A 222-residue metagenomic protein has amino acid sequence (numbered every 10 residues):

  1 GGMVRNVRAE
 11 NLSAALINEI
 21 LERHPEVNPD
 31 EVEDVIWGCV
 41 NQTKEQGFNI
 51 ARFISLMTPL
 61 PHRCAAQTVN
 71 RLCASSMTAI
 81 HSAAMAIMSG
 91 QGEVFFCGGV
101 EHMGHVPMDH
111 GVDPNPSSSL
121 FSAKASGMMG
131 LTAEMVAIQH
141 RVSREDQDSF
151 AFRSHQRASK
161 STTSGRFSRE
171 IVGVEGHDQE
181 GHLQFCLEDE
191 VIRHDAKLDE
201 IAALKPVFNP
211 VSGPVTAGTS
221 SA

Functional and structural regions predicted by a protein language model:
G1-M3: Generic N-terminal amphipathic, Lys/Arg-enriched alpha-helix
R5-N6, E10-A15, E26, D146-A222: N-terminal extracellular/periplasmic Venus flytrap/periplasmic-binding protein-like
V7, P29, C39-E93, A123-E134 (+1 more regions): Conserved catalytic cysteine-centered active-site region of acyl-thioester-dependent Claisen-condensing enzymes
A9-H24, I50-I54, A79, M129-V136 (+1 more regions): Short, well-ordered amphipathic alpha-helical segments that serve as non-catalytic structural scaffolds within diverse
C39, G99, D178: Residues that line or immediately flank small-molecule/substrate-binding pockets and catalytic motifs
V69-V100, A137-F167: Active-site-proximal alpha-helical scaffold in enzymes
M88-H140: Flexible glycine-/small-residue-enriched beta->alpha junction loops that bind anionic phosphate/pyrophosphate groups
